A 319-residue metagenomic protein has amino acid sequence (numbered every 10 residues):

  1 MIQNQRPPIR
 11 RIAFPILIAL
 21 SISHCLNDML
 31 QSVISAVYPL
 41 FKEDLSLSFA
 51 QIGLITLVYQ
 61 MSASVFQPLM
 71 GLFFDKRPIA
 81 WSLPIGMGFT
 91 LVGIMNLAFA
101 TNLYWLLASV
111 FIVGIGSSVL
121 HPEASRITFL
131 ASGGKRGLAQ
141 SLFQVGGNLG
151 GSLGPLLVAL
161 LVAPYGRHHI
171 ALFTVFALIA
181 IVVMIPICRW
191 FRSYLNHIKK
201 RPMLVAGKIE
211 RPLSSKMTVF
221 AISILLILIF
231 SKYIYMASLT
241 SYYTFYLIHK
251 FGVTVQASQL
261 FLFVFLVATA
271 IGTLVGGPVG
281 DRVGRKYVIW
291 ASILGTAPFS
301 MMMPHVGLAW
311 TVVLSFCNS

Functional and structural regions predicted by a protein language model:
S32, Q60-P68, G151-S152, L266-L274: Residue-level signature of mid-helix packing/kink "hotspots" within the transmembrane helices of 12-pass Major
I34-S35, T218-A270: Extracytoplasmic gate region of multi-pass secondary transporters
S46, P78, F99-Y104, G133 (+3 more regions): Helix-breaking motifs and short loop linkers at transmembrane-helix boundaries and internal kinks in secondary membrane
V65-Y104: Conserved MFS/SLC helix-loop-helix module at the cytosolic interface between two early adjacent transmembrane helices
S109-G146: Cytoplasmic helix-loop-helix junction between adjacent transmembrane helices in 12-TM secondary transporters
F143-S193: Helix-loop-helix hairpin linking two adjacent transmembrane segments in secondary transporters
P186-R211: Flexible cytoplasmic inter-helical loops of multi-pass small-molecule transporters
G280-S319: C-terminal transmembrane helical hairpin of 12-TM major facilitator-type secondary transporters
